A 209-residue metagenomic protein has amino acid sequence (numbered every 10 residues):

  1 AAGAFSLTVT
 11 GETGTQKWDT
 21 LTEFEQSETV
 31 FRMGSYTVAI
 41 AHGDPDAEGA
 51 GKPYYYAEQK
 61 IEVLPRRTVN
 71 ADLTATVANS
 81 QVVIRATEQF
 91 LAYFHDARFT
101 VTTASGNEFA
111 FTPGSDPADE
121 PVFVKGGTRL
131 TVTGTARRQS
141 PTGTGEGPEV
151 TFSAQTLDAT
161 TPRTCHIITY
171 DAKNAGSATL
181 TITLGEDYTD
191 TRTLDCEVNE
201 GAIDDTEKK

Functional and structural regions predicted by a protein language model:
A1-G11, L21-K209: Extracytoplasmic cysteine-anchoring/structural motifs
Q16-W18: A short beta-strand motif characteristic of beta-propeller blades
